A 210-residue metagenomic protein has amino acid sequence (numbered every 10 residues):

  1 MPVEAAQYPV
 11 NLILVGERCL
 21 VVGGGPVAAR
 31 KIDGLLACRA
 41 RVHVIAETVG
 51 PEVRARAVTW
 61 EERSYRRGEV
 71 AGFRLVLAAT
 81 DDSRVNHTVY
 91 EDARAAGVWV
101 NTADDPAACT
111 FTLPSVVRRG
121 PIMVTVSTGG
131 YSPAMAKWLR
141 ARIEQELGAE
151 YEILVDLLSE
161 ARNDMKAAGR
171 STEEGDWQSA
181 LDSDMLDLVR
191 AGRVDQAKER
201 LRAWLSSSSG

Functional and structural regions predicted by a protein language model:
M1-T48, V53-A55, R63, G210: Hydrophobic, well-ordered beta-alpha structural blocks that scaffold small-molecule cofactor pockets
R18, R74-L75: Structural motif
G25-V27, S83-R84, G130: Residue-level detector of alpha-helix initiation sites
V42, W60, W99-V100: Hydrophobic beta-strand scaffold residues
S64-G72: Short amphipathic alpha-helix with an adjacent loop that forms part of the alpha/beta core around
L75-D81, N86-L113: ADP-ribose/adenylate-binding Rossmann-like module
T102-E152: E1/E1-like adenylate-forming module used to activate ubiquitin-like modifiers and sulfur-carrier proteins
G130-G210: An accessory alpha-helical subdomain
